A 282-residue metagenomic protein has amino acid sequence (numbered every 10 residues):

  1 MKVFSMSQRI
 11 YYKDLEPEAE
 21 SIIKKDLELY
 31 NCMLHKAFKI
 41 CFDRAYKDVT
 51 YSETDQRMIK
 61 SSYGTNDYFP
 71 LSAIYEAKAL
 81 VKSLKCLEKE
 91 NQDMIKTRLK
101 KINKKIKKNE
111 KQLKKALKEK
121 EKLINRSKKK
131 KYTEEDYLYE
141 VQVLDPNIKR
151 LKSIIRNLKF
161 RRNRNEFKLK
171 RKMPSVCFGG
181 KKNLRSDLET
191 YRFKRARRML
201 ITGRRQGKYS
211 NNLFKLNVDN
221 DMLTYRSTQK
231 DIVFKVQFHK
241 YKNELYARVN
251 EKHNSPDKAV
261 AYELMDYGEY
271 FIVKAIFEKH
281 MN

Functional and structural regions predicted by a protein language model:
M1-N282: Nucleic-acid substrate recognition interfaces
